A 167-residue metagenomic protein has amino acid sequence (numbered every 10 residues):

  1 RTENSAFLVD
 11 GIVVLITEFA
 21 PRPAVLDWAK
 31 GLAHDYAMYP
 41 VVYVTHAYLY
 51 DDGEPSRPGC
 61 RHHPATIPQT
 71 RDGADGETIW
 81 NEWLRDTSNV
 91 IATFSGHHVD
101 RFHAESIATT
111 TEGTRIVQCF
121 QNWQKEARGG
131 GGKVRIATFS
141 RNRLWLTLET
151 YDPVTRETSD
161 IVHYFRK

Functional and structural regions predicted by a protein language model:
R1-W28, H34-P40, H103-Q121, K133-I136: Extended active-site neighborhood of metal-dependent phosphoesterases/phosphodiesterases
E3, R22-A24, Y48-E54, V90-I107 (+2 more regions): Active-site environment of divalent metal-dependent phosphoester hydrolases
T17, P21-A24, R71-D75, R128-G129: Extracytoplasmic/periplasmic, Sec-exported soluble proteins
E18, T45-L49, T150: A cross-domain feature marking catalytic cores of carbohydrate-active enzymes and several ubiquitous metabolic/repair
L26, H34-V90: Active-site-proximal segments of metal-dependent phosphoesterases and phosphodiesterases across multiple
W28, W80-W83, W123, W145: A residue-identity detector for tryptophan
D100-K167: Binuclear metal-dependent phosphoesterase catalytic core
